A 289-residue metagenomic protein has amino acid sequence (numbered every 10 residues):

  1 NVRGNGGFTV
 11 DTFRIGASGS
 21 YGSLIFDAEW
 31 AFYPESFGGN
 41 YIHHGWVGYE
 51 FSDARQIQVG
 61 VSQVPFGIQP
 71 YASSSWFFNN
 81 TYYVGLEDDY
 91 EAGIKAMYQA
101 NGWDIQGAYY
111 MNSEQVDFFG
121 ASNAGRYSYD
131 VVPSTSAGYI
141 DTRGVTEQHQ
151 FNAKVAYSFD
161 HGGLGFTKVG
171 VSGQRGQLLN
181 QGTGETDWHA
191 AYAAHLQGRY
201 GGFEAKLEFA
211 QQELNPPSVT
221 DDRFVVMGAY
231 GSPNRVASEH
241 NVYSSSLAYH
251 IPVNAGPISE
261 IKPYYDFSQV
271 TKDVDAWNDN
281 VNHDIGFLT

Functional and structural regions predicted by a protein language model:
N1-V116, A121, A156-G162, S244-A248: Outer membrane beta-barrel
V2-R3, V116-T142, Q181-T183, N215-V236: Solvent-exposed loop segments that connect transmembrane elements
R3-G7, E35-Y41, Y83-D88, T142-E147 (+5 more regions): Replace "Gram-negative outer membrane beta-barrel proteins" with "bacterial and organellar outer membrane beta-barrel
V10-T12, N40-H44, Q56, D89-G93 (+6 more regions): Transmembrane beta-barrel architecture of outer membranes
Y21-D27, P70-F77, Y129-S136, V171-Q177 (+2 more regions): Flexible, solvent-exposed coil segments and beta strand-coil junctions, predominantly the extracellular/periplasmic
S36, V116-I140, T146, S238 (+2 more regions): Outer-membrane beta-barrel transmembrane domain signature
F37-G39, F66-Y71, E114-G120, L178-T183 (+2 more regions): Outer-membrane beta-barrel proteins
Q148, Y157-D273: Detector for outer-membrane/organellar transmembrane beta-barrel domains, recognizing the amphipathic beta-strand
